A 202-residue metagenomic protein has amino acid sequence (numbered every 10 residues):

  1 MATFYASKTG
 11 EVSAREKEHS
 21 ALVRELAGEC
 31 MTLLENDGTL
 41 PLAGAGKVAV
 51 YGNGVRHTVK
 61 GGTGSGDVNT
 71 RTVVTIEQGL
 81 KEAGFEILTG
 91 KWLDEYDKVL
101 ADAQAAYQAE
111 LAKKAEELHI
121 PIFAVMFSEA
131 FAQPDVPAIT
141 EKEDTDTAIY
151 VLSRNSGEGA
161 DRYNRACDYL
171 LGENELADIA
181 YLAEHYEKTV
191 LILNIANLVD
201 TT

Functional and structural regions predicted by a protein language model:
M1-T202: C-terminal non-catalytic regions of proteins with extracellular/luminal or membrane-system context
